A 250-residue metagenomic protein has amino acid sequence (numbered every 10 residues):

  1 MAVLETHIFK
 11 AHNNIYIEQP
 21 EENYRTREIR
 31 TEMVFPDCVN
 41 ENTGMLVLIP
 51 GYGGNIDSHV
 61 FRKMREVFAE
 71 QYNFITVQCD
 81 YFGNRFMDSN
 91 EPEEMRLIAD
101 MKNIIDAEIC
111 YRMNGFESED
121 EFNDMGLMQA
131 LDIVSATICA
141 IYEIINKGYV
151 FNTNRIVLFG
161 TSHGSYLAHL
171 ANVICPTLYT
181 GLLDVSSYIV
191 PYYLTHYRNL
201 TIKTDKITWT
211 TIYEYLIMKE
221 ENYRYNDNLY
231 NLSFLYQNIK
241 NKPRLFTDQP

Functional and structural regions predicted by a protein language model:
M1-G44, E121: N-terminal cap/lid segment of alpha/beta-hydrolase-fold proteins
V3-E5, R65-Y72, G148, A171-L178: Short, surface-exposed basic-aromatic patches at helix termini and helix-loop junctions that form
R30, V34-A99: Short, surface-exposed "cap/lid" segments of acyl-processing enzymes
P50, C110-D120, L235, K242-L245: Short glycine/proline-rich turn/loop motifs
R96-F116, I202-M218, L245: A solvent-exposed, charged loop/short amphipathic helix patch at secondary-structure junctions
R96-G148: Alpha/beta-hydrolase active-site loop
I138-I202: Primarily recognizes the serine-hydrolase "nucleophile elbow" in alpha/beta-hydrolase and SGNH/GDSL folds
T208-T210, Y215-P250: Serine-hydrolase catalytic core
